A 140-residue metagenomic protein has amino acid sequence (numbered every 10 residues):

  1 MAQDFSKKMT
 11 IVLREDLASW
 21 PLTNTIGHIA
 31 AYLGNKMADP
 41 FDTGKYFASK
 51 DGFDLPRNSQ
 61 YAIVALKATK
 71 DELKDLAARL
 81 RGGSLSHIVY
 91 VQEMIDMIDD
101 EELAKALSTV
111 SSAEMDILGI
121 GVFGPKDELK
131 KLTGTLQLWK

Functional and structural regions predicted by a protein language model:
M1-K140: Positively charged, small/polar-rich N-terminal and surface patches that mediate targeting and assembly and bind
